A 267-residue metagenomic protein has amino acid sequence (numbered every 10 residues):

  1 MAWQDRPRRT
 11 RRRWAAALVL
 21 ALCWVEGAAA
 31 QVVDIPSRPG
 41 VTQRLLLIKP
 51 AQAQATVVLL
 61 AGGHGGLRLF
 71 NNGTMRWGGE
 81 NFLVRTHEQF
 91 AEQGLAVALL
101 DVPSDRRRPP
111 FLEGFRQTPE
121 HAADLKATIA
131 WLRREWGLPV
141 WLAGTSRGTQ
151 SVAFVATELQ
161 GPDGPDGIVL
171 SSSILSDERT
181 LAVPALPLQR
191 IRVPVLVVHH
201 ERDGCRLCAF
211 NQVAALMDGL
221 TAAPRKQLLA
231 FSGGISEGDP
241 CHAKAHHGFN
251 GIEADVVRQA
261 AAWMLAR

Functional and structural regions predicted by a protein language model:
A15-E26: Bacterial N-terminal signal peptides
A29-Q52: N-terminal cap/lid segment of alpha/beta-hydrolase-fold proteins
P50-Q89: Short, surface-exposed "cap/lid" segments of acyl-processing enzymes
F82, P109-E135: Alpha/beta-hydrolase active-site loop
H87-R107: Conserved alpha/beta-hydrolase
A130-R190: Primarily recognizes the serine-hydrolase "nucleophile elbow" in alpha/beta-hydrolase and SGNH/GDSL folds
G167-A230: The feature captures the conserved acid-bearing segment of alpha/beta-hydrolase catalytic domains
A223-R267: C-terminal catalytic histidine-bearing segment of alpha/beta-hydrolase fold enzymes
